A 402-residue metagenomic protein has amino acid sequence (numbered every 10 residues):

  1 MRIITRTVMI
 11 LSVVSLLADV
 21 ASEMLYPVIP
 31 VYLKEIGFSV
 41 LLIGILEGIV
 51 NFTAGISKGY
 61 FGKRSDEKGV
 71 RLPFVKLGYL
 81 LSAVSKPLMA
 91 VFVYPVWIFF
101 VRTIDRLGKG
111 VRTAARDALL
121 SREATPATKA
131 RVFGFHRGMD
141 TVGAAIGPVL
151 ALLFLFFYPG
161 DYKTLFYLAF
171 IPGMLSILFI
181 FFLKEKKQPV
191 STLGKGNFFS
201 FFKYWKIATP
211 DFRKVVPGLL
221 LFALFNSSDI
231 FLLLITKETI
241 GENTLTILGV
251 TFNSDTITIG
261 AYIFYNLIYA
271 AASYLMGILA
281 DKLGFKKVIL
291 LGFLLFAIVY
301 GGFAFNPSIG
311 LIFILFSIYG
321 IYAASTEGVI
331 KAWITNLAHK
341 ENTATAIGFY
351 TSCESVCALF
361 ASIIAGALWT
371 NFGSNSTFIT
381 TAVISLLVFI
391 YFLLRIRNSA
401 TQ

Functional and structural regions predicted by a protein language model:
M1-T5, K187-G218, T246-V250: Juxtamembrane intracellular "pre-TM" segments in multi-pass secondary transporters
V28-L41, F231-T256: Short amphipathic helix-loop junctions that connect adjacent transmembrane helices in Major Facilitator Superfamily/SLC
V31, E35, I146-T164, F360-S376: Transmembrane alpha-helix termini and helix-breaking/packing motifs in multi-pass membrane transporters
S57-G69, L155, A272-G284, W369-T370: Helix-to-loop junctions at the C-terminal end of transmembrane segments in multipass secondary transporters
P73-P87, F170, K287-G302, A382: Structural signature of the two symmetry-related core transmembrane helices
V101-V142: Cytoplasmic helix-loop-helix junction between adjacent transmembrane helices in 12-TM secondary transporters
G134-V149, C353-A361: Glycine-rich segments within core transmembrane alpha-helices of 12-TM secondary carriers
K163-F181, S376-L393: Symmetry-related core transmembrane helices of the 12-TM Major Facilitator Superfamily/SLC fold
